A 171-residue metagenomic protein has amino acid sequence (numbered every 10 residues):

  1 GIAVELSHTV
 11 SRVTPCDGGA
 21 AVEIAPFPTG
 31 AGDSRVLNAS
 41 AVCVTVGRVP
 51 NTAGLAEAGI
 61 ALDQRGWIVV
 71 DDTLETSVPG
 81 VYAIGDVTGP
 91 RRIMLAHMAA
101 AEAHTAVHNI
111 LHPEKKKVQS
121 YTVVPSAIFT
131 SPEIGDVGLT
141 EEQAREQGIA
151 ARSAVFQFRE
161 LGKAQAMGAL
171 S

Functional and structural regions predicted by a protein language model:
I2-V10: A conserved beta-strand/loop element that lines the FAD pocket in flavoprotein oxidoreductases
A3, A61, A150-R152: Conserved beta-strand segments of alpha/beta enzyme cores
A3, V42-C43, I128: Short, well-ordered beta-strand core segments
S7, R65, D71, A154-F156: Conserved beta-strand termini and adjacent loop/short-helix elements that scaffold enzyme active sites in alpha/beta
V10-R12, A21, N51, V87-S171: Mid-to-C-terminal Rossmann-like scaffold of FAD/NAD(P)H-dependent oxidoreductases
T14, R35-V36, E75-T76, G80 (+2 more regions): Solvent-exposed alpha-helices and their adjacent loops that cap or buttress functional pockets in soluble metabolic
T14-V36, V42: Conserved beta-strand-loop-beta-strand element in the redox core of flavoprotein oxidoreductases
V36-P113: FAD-site-proximal beta/loop scaffold in flavoenzymes
